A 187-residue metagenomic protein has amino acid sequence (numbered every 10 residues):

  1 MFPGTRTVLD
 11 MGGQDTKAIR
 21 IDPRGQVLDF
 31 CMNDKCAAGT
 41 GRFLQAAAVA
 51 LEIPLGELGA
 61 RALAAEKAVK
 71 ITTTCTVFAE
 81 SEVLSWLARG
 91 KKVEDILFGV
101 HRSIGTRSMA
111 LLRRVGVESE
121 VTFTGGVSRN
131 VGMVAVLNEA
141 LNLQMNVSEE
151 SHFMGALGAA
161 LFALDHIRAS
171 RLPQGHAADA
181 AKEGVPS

Functional and structural regions predicted by a protein language model:
M1, P23-K67, L161, D165: Glycine-rich phosphate-binding loop plus the immediately following alpha-helix
M1-L9, K17-D22, M109, G158-D165: Conserved phosphate-binding catalytic cores of ATP/NTP-utilizing and phosphoryl-transfer enzymes
L9-G13, C31-G39, L97-H101, T122-V127 (+1 more regions): Active-site nucleophile and cofactor-binding loops and adjacent substrate-binding regions of central metabolic enzymes
G12-P23, T74-S81, V127-N142: Acidic-glycine-rich active-site phosphate/pyrophosphate-binding loop
G41-Q45, V49, A135, E149-D179: Glycine-rich phosphate-binding/hydrolytic loop that grips phosphoryl groups
I53-W86, L172-P186: Internal, active-site/partner-interface "lid" segment
A79-L112, H152: Adenine-nucleotide phosphate-binding core of ATP-dependent small-molecule kinases
L112-R113, V117-A140, S151-G155: Glycine-rich phosphate-binding loops at beta-strand->alpha-helix junctions
